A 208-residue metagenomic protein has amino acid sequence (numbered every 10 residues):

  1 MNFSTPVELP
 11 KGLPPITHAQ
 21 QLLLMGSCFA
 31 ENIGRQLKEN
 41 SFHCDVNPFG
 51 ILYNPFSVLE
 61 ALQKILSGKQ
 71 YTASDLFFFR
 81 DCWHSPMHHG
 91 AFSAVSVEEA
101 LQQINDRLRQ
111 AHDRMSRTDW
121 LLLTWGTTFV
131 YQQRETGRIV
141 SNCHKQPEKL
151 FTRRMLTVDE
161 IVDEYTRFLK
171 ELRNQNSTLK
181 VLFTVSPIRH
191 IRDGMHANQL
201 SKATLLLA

Functional and structural regions predicted by a protein language model:
M1-A208: Extracellular glycan-modifying ectodomains
